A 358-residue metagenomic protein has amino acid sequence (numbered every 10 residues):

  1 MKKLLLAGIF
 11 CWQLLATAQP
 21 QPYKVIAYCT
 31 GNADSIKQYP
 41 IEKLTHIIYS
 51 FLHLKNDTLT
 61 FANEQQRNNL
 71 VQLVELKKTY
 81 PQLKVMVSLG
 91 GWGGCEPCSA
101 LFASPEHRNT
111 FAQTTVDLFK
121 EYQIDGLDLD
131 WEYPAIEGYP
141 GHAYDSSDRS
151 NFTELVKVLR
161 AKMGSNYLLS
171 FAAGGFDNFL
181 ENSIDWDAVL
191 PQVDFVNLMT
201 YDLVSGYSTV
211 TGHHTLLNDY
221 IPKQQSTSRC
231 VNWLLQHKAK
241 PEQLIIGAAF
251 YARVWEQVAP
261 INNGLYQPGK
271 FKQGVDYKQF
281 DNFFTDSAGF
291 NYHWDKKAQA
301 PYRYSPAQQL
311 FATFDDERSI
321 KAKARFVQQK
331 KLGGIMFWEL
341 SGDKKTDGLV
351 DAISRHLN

Functional and structural regions predicted by a protein language model:
M1-Q21: Bacterial Sec-dependent N-terminal signal peptides
Q19-F119, V350: Glycan-recognition patch characteristic of GH18 chitinases/ENGases and related GlcNAc/peptidoglycan-binding proteins
Q19-Q21, Y39-K43, K78-P81, K120-Q123 (+6 more regions): Extracellular/periplasmic catalytic domains that process cell-envelope and extracellular macromolecules
I26, K55-N68, Q113, P134-F283: Substrate-binding surface in catalytic domains of secreted glycosidases
Y39-Y49, P105-L127, W131, I184-L203: Structural recognition of alpha->loop->beta junctions
E42, V71, E75, N109 (+12 more regions): Solvent-exposed, polar/charged alpha-helical surfaces in well-ordered, non-transmembrane soluble domains, broadly
I47, V87, L129, V196 (+3 more regions): Conserved, mostly hydrophobic/aromatic
L89, F250-F326, T346, I353-N358: Glycan-binding loop/region signatures in secreted carbohydrate-active enzymes
